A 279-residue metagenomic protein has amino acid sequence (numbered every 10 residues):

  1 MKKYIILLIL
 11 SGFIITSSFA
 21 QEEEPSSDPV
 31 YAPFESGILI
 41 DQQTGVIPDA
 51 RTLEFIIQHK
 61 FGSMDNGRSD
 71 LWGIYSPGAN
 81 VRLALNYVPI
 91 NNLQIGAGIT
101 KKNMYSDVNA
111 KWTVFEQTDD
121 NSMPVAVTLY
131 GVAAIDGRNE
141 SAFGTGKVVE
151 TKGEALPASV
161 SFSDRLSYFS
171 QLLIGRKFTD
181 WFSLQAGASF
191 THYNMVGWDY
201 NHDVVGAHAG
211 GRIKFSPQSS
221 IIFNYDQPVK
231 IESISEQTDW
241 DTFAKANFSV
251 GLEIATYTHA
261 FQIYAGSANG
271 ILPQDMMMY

Functional and structural regions predicted by a protein language model:
M1-Y31: Cleavable N-terminal export/targeting peptides
G12, S18-F19, A142-F143, L184 (+1 more regions): Compositionally biased regions
Q21-V160, L166-S170, F178, F182 (+4 more regions): Transmembrane beta-barrel domains of Gram-negative outer membranes and organellar outer membranes
A186-K230: A mid-sequence, solvent-exposed acidic-amphipathic segment
